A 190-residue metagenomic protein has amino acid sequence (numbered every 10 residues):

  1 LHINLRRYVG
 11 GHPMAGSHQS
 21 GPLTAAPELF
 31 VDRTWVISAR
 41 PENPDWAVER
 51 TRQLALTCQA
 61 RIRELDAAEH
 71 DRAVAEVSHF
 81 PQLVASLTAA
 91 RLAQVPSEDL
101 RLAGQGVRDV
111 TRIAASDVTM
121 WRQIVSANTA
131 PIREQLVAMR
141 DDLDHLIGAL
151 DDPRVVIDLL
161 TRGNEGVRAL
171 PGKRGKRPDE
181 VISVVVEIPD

Functional and structural regions predicted by a protein language model:
L1-L29: Rossmann-fold NAD(P)-binding glycine/threonine-rich loop
V9-A15, G21, V156-P171: Short N-terminal or domain-adjacent regulatory/targeting segments
G16-H18, N43-P44, I132: Alpha-helix N-cap/loop-to-helix initiation residues
L23-L29, Q123, P171-P178: Short, flexible, solvent-exposed loop/turn segments with mixed acidic/basic and small polar residues
L29-A115: Internal alpha-helical scaffold of NAD(P)-dependent oxidoreductase catalytic cores
V31-R33, M120, E180-V184: Short amphipathic alpha-helical segments
P96-N164, V184: Interdomain hinge/lid region at the active-site interface of Rossmann-like NAD(P)-dependent oxidoreductases
G166-D190: A conserved regulatory-domain signal marking ACT and ACT-like small-molecule sensing domains and adjacent regulatory
